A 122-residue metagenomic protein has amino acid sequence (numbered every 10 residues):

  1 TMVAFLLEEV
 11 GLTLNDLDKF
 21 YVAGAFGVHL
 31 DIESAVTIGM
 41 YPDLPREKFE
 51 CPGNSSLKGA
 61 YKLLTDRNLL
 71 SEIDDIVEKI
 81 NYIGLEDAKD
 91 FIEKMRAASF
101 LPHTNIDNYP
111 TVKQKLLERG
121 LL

Functional and structural regions predicted by a protein language model:
M2-I76: Catalytic phosphate/nucleotide-handling subdomain of diverse soluble enzymes
K62-L122: Acidic, glycine/GT-rich loop-and beta-edge segments that sit at the periphery of enzyme/chaperone cores
